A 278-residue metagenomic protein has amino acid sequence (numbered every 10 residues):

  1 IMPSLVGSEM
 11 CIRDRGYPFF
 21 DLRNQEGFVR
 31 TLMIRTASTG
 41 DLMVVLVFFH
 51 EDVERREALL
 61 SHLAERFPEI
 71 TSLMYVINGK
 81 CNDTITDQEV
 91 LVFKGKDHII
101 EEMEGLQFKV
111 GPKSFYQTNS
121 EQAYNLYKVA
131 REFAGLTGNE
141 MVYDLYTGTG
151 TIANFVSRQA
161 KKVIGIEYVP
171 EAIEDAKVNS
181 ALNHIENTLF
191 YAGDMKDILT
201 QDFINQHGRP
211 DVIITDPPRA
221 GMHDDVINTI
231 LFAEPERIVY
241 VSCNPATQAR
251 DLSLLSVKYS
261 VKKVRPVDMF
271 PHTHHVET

Functional and structural regions predicted by a protein language model:
I1-G7, I12: Single conserved hydrophobic/aromatic residue that forms the stacking wall/gate of nucleotide- or nucleobase-binding
G16-L22: Active-site phosphate-binding and catalytic loops of NTP-dependent enzymes
L22-R23, V29-T31, P266-M269: Short, solvent-exposed loop/turn elements at beta->coil junctions and helix N-caps that rim active or binding pockets
G27-V29, T39, H275: Short Gly/Ser/Thr- and Asp/Glu-enriched loop/turn motifs at secondary-structure junctions
T31-M33, I100: Short, surface-exposed charged micro-motifs
I34, G40-F49, Q107-G111: Short, aliphatic-rich beta-strand segments
D52-A58: Short, conserved charged micro-motifs
R55, L63-E65, E69-T278: Rossmann-like S-adenosyl-L-methionine
